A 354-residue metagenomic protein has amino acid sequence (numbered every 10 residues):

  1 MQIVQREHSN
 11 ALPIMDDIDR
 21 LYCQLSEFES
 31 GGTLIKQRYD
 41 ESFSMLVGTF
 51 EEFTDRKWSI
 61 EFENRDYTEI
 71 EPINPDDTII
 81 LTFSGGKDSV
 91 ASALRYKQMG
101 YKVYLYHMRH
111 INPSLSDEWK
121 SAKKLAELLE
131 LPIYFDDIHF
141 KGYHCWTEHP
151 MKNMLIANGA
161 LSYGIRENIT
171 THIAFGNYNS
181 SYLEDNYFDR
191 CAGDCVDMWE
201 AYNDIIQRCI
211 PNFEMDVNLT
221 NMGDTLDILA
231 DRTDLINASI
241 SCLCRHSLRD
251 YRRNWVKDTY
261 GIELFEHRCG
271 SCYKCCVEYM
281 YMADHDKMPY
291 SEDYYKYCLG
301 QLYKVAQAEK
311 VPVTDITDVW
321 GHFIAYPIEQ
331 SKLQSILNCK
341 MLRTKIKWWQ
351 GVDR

Functional and structural regions predicted by a protein language model:
M1-Y39: Short Lys/Arg-enriched alpha/beta "domain-start" segment
Q2-R6, R38, M45-I80, K87-R354: Nucleotide-activated chemistry modules centered on ATP-dependent adenylation/adenylyltransferase
